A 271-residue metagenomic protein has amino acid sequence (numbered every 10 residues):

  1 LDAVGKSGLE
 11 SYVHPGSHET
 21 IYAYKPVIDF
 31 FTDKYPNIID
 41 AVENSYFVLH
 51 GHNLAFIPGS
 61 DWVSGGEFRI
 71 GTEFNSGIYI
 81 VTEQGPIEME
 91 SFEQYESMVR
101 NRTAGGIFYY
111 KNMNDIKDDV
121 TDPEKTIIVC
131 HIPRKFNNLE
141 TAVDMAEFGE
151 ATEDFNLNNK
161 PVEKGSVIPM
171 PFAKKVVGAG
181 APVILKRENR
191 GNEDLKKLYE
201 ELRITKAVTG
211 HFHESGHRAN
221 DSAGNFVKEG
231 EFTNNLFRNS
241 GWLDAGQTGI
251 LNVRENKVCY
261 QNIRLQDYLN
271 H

Functional and structural regions predicted by a protein language model:
L1, A146-E147, E188-D194, A223-N225: Charged helix-capping and loop-helix junction motifs
L1-L49, N234: Core catalytic region of metal-dependent phosphoesterases/phosphodiesterases, especially metallo-beta-lactamase-like
A3-E10, Y35-I38, D118-P123, D194-T205 (+1 more regions): A structural motif corresponding to the C-terminal end of an alpha-helix and its immediate exit/capping segment
G8, Y24, D33-P36, V42 (+11 more regions): A structural signal for the main folded, soluble domain(s) of proteins
Y12-H14, A41, A55, I127 (+2 more regions): Hydrophobic/aromatic beta-strand patches that form the interior of the parallel beta-sheet core in alpha/beta enzyme
V13-K25, Y46-V48, D61-G66, P133-N138 (+3 more regions): Active-site environment of divalent metal-dependent phosphoester hydrolases
F47-H50, E200-E201, E214-H271: Binuclear metal-dependent phosphoesterase catalytic core
N53-R187: Active-site-proximal loop/helix segment associated with metal-binding centers of metalloenzymes
